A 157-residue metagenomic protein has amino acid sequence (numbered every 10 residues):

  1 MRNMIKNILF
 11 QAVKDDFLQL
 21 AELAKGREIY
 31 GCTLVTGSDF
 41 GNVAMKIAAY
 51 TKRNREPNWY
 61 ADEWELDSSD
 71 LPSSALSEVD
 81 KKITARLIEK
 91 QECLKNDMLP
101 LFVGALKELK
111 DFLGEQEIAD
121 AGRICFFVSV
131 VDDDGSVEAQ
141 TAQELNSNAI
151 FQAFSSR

Functional and structural regions predicted by a protein language model:
M1-I29: Short N-terminal edge-element motif at the start of the domain
V13, R53-N54, L109, F151-R157: Leucine-rich tandem repeat or coiled-coil scaffolds
D16-Q19, E108, F112: Generic non-transmembrane alpha-helical segments
A21-K25, G114-A119: Surface-exposed acidic, glycine-flexible loop patches that form ligand/cofactor-binding and adhesion interfaces
L23-N58: N-terminal interaction modules that seed assembly of large macromolecular complexes
R53-K107, D111: Polybasic, proline/glycine-rich intrinsically disordered low-complexity segments
E115-R157: Glycine-rich, aromatic-bearing surface loops/beta-hairpins
